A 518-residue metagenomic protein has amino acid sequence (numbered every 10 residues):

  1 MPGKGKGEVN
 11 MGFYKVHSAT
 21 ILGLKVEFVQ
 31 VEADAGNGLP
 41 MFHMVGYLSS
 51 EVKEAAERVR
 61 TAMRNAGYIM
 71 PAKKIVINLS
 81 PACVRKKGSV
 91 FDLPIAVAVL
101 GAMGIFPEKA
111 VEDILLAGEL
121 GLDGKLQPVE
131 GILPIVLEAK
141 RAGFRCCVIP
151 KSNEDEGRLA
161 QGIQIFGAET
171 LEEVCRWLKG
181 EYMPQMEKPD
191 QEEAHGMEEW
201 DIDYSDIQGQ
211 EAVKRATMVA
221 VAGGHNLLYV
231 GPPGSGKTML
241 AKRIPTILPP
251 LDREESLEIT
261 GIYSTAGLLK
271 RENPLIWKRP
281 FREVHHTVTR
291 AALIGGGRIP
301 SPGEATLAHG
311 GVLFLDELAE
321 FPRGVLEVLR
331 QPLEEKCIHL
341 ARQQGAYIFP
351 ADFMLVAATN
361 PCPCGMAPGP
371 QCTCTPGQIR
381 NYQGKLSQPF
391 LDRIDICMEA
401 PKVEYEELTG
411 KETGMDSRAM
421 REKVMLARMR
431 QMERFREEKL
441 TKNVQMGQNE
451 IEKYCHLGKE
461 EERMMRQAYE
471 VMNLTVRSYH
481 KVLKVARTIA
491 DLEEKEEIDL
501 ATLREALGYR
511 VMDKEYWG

Functional and structural regions predicted by a protein language model:
P2-L228, S235-T238, A341, S478-Y479 (+1 more regions): Peripheral, non-AAA+ core regions of ATP-driven protein-machinery
V29-A35, L293, D395-E399: Short beta-strand elements
E51-A56, P71, N78-G88, I299-P300 (+1 more regions): Basic, amphipathic alpha-helical bundle interface domains used for macromolecular binding and assembly
M218, P280, A291-L313: Conserved alpha-helical scaffold flanking the Walker A/P-loop in AAA+ ATPase domains
Y229-L269: Walker A/P-loop
G231, G295, E317: The Walker A (P-loop) glycine that initiates the GxxxxGKT/S ATP-binding motif of P-loop NTPases
P274-A292: Inter-Walker segment of RecA-like/P-loop motor cores
G310, D316-E317, V328: Walker B catalytic acidic pair
